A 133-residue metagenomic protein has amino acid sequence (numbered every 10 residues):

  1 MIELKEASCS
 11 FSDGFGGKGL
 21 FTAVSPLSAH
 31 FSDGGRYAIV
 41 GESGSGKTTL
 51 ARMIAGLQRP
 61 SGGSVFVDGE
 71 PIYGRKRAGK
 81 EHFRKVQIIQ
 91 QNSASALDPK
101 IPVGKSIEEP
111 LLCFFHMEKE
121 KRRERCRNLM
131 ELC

Functional and structural regions predicted by a protein language model:
G17-K18, I72-Q87, K105, C113 (+1 more regions): ABC ATPase NBD coupling module
V40-E42: The feature captures the beta-strand-to-loop junction immediately N-terminal to the Walker
T48-T49: Conserved Walker
A55: Helix-to-loop junction immediately C-terminal to a conserved catalytic motif
S61-I72: ABC nucleotide-binding domain "signature motif"
N92, I101-C113, R125: Q-loop/switch helix immediately C-terminal to the Walker
K121-C133: Conserved ABC ATPase "signature" region
